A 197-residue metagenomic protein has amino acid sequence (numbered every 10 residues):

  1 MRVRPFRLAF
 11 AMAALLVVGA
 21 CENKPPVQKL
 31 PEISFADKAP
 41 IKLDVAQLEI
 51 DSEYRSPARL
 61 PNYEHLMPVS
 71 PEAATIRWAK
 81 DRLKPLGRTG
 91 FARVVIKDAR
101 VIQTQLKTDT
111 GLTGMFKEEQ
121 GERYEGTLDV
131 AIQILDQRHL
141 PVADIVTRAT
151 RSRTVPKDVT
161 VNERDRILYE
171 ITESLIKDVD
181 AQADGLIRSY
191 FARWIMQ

Functional and structural regions predicted by a protein language model:
M1-F10: Bacterial N-terminal signal peptides that target proteins for export
V17-A20: C-terminal motif of bacterial Sec signal peptides marking the signal peptidase cleavage site
E22-P25: Bacterial signal peptide processing site
K42-Q105: N-terminal segment of the mature soluble domain
A46-A58, Q137-E163: Short acidic, glycine/tyrosine-flanked loop/strand segments centered on an H-E-D-like triad
P68-E72, I76, R123, D165-T172 (+1 more regions): Solvent-exposed, acidic/flexible segments
G90-D144: Surface-exposed short loop/turn segments
V159-Q197: C-terminal/domain-edge helix-coil "capping" segments
